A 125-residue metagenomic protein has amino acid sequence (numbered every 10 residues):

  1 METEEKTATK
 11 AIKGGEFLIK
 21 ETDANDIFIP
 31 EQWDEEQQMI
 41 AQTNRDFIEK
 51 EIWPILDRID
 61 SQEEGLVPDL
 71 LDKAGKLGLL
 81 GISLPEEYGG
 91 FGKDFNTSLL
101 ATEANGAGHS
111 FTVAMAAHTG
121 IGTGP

Functional and structural regions predicted by a protein language model:
M1-E36: Intrinsic disorder at enzyme termini
K13, K76-P125: Internal helix-loop-helix
P30, R45, L56, L71 (+1 more regions): A common structural microfeature
E31-E49, I55: Mature N-terminal segment immediately following signal peptide/propeptide cleavage in secreted/periplasmic
D34, Q38, Q42, E64 (+2 more regions): Electropositive phosphate-/nucleotide-binding environments in soluble metabolic enzymes
W53-P54, G108: Short, surface-exposed connector motifs at secondary-structure boundaries
P54-K76: Short secondary-structure junction/hinge motifs that connect adjacent elements
